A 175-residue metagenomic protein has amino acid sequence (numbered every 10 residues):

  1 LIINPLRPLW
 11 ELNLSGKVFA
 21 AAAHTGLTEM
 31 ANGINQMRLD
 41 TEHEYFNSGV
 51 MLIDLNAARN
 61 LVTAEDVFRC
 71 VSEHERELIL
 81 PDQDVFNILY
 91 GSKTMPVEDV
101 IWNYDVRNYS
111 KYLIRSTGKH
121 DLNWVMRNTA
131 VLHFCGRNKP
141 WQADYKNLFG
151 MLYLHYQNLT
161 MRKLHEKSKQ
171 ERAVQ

Functional and structural regions predicted by a protein language model:
L1-E29, V50-I53: GT-A fold catalytic core of metal-dependent nucleotide-sugar glycosyltransferases, centered on the diacidic
I3-P8, M30-N35, L61-D66, D144: A short secondary-structure junction signal
W10-E11, E42-H43, L122-N123: Short secondary-structure boundary/capping segments
S15-L39, K146-L152: A short, conserved beta-to-alpha structural element at the edge of catalytic cores that scaffolds binding
N35-T41, S116-D121: Short, P/G- and charge-enriched loop/turn segments at secondary-structure junctions
N47-Q175: A glycosyltransferase accessory/donor-loop signature
